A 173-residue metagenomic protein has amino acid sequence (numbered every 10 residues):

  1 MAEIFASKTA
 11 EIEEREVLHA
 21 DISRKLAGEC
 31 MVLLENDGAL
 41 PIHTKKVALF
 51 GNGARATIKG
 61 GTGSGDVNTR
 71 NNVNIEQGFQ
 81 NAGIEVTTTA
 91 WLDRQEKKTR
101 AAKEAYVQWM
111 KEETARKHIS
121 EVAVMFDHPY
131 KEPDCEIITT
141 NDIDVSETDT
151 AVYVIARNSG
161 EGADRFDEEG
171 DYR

Functional and structural regions predicted by a protein language model:
M1-R173: C-terminal non-catalytic regions of proteins with extracellular/luminal or membrane-system context
